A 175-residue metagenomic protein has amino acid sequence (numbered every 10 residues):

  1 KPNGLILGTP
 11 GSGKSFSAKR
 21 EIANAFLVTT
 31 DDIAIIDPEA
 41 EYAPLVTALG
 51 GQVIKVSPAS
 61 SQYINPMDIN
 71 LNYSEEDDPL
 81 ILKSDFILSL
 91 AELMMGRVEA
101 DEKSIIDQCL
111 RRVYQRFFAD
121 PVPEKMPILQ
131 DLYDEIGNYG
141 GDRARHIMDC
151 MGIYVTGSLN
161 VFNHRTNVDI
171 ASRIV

Functional and structural regions predicted by a protein language model:
K1, A40-Q52, P58-S60, N65-V175: P-loop NTPase motor domains
K1-P58: Glycine-rich phosphate-binding loop of nucleotide-binding enzymes
